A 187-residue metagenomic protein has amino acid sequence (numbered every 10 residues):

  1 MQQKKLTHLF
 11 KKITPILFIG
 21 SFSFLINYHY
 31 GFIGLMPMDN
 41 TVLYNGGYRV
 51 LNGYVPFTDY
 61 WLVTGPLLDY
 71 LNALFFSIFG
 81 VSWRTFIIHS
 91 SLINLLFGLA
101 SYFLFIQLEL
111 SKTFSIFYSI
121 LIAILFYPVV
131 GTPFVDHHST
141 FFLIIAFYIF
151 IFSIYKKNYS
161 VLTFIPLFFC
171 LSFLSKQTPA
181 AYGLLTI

Functional and structural regions predicted by a protein language model:
L9-P37: Transmembrane signal-anchor helices characteristic of membrane glycosylation enzymes that use polyprenol
Y30-G46, F57-L71, V81-R84: Extracytoplasmic catalytic/substrate-binding loops of multi-pass membrane glycan-assembly enzymes
L51-T58, L71-H89, E109: Juxtamembrane segments of multi-pass membrane glycosylation machinery that transfer sugars from lipid-linked donors
I88-L110, I145-Y148: Transmembrane-helix motifs of polytopic, lipid-linked glycan transferases
L99-I124, K157-S160: Transmembrane-helix signature of polytopic, membrane-embedded enzymes that assemble or transfer cell-envelope glycans
Q107-E109, A146-L162, S172: Membrane-interface transmembrane helices that cradle and orient dolichyl/undecaprenyl
G131-T140: Short acidic/glycine- and proline-prone juxtamembrane loop motifs at membrane-interface regions of multi-pass membrane
S160-I187: Membrane-interface alpha helices of multi-pass inner-membrane proteins
